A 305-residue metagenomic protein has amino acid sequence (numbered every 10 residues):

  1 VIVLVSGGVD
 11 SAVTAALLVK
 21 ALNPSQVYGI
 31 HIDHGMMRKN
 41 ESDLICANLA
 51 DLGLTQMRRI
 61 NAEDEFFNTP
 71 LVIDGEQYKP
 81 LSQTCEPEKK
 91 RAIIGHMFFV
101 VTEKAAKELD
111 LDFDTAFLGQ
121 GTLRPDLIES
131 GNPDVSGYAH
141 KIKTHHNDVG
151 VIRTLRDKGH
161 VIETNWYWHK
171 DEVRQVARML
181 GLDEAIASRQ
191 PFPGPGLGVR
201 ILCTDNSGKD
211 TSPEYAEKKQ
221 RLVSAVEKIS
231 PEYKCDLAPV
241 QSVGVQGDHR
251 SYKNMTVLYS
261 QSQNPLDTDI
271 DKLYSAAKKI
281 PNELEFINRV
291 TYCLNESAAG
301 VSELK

Functional and structural regions predicted by a protein language model:
V1-K305: ATP/NTP-dependent adenylation/nucleotidyl-transfer catalytic domains that generate, transfer, or process NMP-activated
